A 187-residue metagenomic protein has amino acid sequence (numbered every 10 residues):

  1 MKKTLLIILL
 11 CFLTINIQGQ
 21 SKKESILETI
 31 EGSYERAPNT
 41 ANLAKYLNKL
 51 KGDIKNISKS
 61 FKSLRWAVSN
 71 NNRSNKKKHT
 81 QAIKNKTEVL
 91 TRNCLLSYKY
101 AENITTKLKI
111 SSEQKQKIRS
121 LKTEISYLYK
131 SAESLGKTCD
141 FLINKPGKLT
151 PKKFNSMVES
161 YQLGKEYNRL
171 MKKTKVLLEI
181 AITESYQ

Functional and structural regions predicted by a protein language model:
M1-T4, Q20: Positively charged n-region of N-terminal signal peptides that target proteins for export
T4-L13: Sec-dependent N-terminal signal peptides
I7-I8, A82, K86-V89, K122-I125: Composition-driven detection of intrinsically disordered, low-complexity segments
I15-G19: Sec/Tat signal peptide C-region and signal peptidase I cleavage site
K22-T80, E124-Q187: C-terminal amphipathic alpha-helix
S63-I110: Mid-chain, structured segments of secreted extracytoplasmic proteins
T91-I125, T138-C139, A181-S185: Short, solvent-exposed, charged loop/turn and helix-capping segments that join or cap alpha-helices on peripheral
